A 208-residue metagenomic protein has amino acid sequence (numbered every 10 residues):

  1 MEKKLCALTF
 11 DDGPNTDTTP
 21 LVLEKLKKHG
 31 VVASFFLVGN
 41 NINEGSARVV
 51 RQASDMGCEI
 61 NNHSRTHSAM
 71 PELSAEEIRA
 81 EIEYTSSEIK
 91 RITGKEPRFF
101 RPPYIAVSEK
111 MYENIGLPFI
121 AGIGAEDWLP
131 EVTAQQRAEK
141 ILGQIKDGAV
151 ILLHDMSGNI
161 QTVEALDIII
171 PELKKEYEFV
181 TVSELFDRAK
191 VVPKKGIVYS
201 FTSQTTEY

Functional and structural regions predicted by a protein language model:
M1-P71, E77-I78, E88: Active-site beta->alpha N-cap acidic-glycine motif
F10, H29, F35-F36, F99-F100 (+2 more regions): Aromatic side chains
D17, V180, F201-T205: Intrinsically disordered/low-complexity terminal segments and short unstructured peptides
V22, N61, E81, Y112-G116 (+1 more regions): A broad, low-specificity signal for short, low-complexity segments enriched in glycine/proline and polar/charged
A33, I60, P118-F119, F179: Hydrophobic beta-strand scaffold residues
E44, D55, R65-E178, E184-K194: Catalytic domains of cell-wall/extracellular-matrix polysaccharide-remodeling enzymes, centered on de-N-acetylation
V192-Y208: C-terminal accessory extensions appended to soluble enzyme cores
